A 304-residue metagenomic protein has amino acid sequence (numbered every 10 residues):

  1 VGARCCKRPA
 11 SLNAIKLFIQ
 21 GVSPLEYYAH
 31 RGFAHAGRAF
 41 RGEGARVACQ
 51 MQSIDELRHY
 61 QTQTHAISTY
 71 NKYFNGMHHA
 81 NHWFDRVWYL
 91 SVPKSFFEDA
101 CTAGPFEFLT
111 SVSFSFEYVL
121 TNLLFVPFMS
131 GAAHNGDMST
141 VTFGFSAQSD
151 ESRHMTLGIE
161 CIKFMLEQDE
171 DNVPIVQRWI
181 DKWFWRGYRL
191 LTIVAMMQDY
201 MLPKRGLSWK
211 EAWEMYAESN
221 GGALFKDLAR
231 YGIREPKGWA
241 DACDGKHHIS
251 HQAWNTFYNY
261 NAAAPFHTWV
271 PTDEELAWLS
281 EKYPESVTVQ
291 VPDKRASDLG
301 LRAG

Functional and structural regions predicted by a protein language model:
V1-F18, H79-S115, A133-N135, W183-K204: Acidic/His metal-coordination segments adjacent to aromatic residues that form catalytic metal sites in metalloenzymes
K7-A10, A14-L25, G37-D55, P105-F108 (+5 more regions): Conserved aromatic-histidine-acidic binding/catalytic patches
A14, T62, W83, V92-F96 (+6 more regions): Exposed alpha-helical structural elements
I19-P93: Long, hydrophobic, well-ordered secondary-structure blocks that form the structural core and pocket-lining surfaces
H35-V47, T69-F74, A100-E107, V126-S146 (+2 more regions): Inter-helical turn/loop segments and adjacent helix faces that build the functional surface of alpha-helical bundle
M51-T69, S146-F164, K182-R189: Alpha-helical scaffold segments in carbohydrate-active enzymes
N172-G304: Extended, helix-rich structural scaffolds rather than catalytic motifs
